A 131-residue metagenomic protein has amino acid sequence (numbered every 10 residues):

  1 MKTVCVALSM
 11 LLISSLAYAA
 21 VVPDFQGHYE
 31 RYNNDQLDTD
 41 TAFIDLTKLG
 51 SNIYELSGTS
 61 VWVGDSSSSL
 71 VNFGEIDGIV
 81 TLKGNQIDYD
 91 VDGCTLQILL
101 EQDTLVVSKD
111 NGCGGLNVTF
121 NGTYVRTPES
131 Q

Functional and structural regions predicted by a protein language model:
M1-V4: Positively charged n-region of N-terminal signal peptides that target proteins for export
S14-L16: N-terminal signal peptide c-region/cleavage motif recognized by signal peptidases
V21-A42, F120-P128: Tryptophan-anchored aromatic micro-motifs
V22-Y32, N52-E55, T81-Y89, V106: Short, hydrophobic/aromatic-rich segments at coil-to-beta transitions
D38-I79, K109: N-terminal glycine/threonine-rich, aromatic-flanked beta-hairpin/loop signature
K48-L49, L82, L100-E101, R126: Generic beta-strand structural signal
S69-Q86, D110-Q131: Edge beta-strand at a domain terminus
Q86-Q102: Acidic, glycine-rich flexible loop segments
